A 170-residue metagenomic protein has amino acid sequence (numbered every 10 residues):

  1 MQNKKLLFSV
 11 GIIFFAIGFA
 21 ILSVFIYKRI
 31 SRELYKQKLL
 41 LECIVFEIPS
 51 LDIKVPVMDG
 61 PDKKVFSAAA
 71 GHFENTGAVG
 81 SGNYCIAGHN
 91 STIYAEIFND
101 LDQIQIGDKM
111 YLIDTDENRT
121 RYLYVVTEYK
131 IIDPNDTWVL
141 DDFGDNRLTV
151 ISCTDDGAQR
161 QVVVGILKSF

Functional and structural regions predicted by a protein language model:
K4-F170: Solvent-exposed, non-transmembrane regions of membrane-associated and secreted proteins
